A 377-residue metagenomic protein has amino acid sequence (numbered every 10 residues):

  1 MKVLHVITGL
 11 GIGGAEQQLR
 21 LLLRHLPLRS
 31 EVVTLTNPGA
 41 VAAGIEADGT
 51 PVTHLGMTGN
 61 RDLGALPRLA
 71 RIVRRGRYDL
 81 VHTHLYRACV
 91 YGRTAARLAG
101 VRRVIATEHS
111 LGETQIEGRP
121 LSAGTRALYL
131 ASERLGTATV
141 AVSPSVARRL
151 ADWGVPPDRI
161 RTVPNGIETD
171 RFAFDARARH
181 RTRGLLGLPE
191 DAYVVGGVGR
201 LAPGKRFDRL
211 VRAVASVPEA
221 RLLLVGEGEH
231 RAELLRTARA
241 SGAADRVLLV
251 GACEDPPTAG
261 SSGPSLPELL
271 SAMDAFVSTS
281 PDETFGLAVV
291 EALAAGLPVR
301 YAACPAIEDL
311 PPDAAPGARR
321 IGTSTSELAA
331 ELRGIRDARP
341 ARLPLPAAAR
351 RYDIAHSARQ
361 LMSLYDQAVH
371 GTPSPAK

Functional and structural regions predicted by a protein language model:
H5-G64, V146-R149, G228-E229: N-terminal strand-loop element at the rim of the active site of nucleotide-sugar-dependent glycosyltransferases
G13-L21, Y193, G197-S216, A220 (+1 more regions): A conserved mid-protein helix/loop that constitutes part of the nucleotide-sugar donor-binding site
T34, P298-A302: Short hydrophobic beta-strand element within catalytic cores of glycosyltransferases and related nucleotide-activated
V73, A252-C253, A259-P264, E268-M273: Short alpha-helical donor nucleotide-sugar binding micro-motif in glycosyltransferases
S145, G166: Carbohydrate-associated surface elements
L235-G260: Nucleotide-activated donor-binding/catalytic signature segment of Leloir-type glycosyltransferases, i.e., the conserved
P281: Aromatic "clamp/platform" in nucleotide-sugar-dependent glycosyltransferases that forms part of the donor/acceptor
P312-S326, G334-R339: Conserved acidic donor-binding segment of nucleotide-sugar-dependent glycosyltransferases
